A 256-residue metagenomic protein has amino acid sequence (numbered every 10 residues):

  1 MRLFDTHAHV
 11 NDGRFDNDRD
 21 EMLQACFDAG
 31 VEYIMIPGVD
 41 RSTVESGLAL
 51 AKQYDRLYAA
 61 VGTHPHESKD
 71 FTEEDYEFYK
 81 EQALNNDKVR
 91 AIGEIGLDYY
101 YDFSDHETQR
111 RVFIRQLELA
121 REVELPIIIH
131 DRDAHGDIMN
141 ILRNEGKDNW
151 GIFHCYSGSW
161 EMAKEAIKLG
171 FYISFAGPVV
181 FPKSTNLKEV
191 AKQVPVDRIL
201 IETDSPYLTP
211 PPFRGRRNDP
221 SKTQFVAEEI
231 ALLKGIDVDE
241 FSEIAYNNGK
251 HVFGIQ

Functional and structural regions predicted by a protein language model:
M1-Q256: Mid-domain alpha/beta scaffold segments of enzyme catalytic cores
